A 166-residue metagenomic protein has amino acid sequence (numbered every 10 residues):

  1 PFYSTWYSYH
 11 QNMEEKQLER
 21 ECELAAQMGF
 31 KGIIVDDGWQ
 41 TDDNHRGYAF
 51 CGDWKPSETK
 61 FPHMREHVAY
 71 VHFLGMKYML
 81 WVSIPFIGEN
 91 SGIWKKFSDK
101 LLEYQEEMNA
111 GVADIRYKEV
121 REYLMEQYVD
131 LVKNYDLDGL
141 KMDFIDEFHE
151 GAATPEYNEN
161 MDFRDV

Functional and structural regions predicted by a protein language model:
P1-L24, M28-G32, D36, T41: An acidic-aromatic substrate-binding cleft motif
I34-V166: Aromatic- and carboxylate-enriched substrate-binding clefts and catalytic-loop regions of carbohydrate-active enzymes
